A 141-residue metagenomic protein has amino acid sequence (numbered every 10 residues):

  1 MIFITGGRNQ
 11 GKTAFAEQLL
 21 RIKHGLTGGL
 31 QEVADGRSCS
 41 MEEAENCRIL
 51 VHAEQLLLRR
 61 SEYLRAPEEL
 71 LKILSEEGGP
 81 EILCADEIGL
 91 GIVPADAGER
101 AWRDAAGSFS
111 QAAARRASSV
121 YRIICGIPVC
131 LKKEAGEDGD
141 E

Functional and structural regions predicted by a protein language model:
M1-G36: Glycine-rich P-loop/Walker A and Walker A-like loops and their local beta1-loop-alpha1 context in P-loop NTPases
G7, A53, A85-E87: Short secondary-structure boundary segments
R8, R21, R37, R48 (+5 more regions): Arginine residue identity/basic-tract feature
Q10, Q55-L56, G89, P128: Short, solvent-exposed loop/turn segments at secondary-structure junctions
I22-K23, T27, S40, A66 (+1 more regions): Alpha-helix initiation/capping motif
Q31-V33, S38-L83: Conserved nucleotide-sensing/catalytic segment adjacent to the nucleotide-binding pocket in NTP-handling enzymes
R65-E141: Replace "adjacent to P-loop NTPase cores in ATP/GTP-dependent enzymes" with "adjacent to NTP-binding cores
